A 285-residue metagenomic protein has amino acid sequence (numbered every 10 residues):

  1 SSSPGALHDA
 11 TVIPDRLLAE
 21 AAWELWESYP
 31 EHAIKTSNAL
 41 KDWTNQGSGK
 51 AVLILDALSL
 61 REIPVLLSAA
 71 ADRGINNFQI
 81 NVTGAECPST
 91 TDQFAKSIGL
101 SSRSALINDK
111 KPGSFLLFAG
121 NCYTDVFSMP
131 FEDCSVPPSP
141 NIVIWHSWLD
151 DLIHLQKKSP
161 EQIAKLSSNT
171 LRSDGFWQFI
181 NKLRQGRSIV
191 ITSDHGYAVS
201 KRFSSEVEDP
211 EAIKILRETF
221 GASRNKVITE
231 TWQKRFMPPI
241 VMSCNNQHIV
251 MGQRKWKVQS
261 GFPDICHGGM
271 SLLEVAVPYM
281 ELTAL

Functional and structural regions predicted by a protein language model:
S1-L285: Feature captures the catalytic ectodomains and active-site-proximal regions of enzymes that hydrolyze or transfer
